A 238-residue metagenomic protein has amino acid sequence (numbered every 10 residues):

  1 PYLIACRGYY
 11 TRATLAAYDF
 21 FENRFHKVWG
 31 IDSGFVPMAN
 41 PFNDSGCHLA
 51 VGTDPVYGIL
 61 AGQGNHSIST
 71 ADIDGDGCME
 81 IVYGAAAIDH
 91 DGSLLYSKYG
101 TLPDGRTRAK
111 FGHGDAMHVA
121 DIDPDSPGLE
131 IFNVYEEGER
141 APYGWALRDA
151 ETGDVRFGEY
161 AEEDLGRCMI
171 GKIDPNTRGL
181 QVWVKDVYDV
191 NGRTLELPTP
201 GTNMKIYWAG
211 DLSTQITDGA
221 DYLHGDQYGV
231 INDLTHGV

Functional and structural regions predicted by a protein language model:
P1-V238: Beta-propeller-forming repeat regions
